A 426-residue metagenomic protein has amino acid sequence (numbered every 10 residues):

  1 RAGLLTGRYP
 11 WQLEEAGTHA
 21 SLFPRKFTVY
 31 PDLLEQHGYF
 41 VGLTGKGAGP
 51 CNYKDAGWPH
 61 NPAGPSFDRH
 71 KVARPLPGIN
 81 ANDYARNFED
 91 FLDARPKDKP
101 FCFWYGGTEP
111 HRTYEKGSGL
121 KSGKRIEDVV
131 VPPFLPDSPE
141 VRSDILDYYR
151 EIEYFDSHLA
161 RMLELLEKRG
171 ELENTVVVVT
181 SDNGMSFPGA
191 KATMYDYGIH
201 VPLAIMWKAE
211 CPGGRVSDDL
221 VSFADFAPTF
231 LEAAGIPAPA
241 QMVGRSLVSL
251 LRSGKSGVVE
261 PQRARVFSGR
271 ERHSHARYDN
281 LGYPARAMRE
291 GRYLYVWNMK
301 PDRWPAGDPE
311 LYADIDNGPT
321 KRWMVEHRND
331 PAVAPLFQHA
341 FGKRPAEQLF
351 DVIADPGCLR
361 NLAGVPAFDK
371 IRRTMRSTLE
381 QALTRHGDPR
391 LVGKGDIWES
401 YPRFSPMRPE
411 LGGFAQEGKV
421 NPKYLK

Functional and structural regions predicted by a protein language model:
R1-Q348, P356-S377, Q381, D388-L391 (+1 more regions): Formylglycine-dependent sulfatase
I353: C-terminal helical cap and adjacent loop that interface with cofactors, partners, or active-site loops
G395-E399: A glycine-rich phosphate-binding loop feature that marks nucleotide/adenosyl-phosphate handling sites
